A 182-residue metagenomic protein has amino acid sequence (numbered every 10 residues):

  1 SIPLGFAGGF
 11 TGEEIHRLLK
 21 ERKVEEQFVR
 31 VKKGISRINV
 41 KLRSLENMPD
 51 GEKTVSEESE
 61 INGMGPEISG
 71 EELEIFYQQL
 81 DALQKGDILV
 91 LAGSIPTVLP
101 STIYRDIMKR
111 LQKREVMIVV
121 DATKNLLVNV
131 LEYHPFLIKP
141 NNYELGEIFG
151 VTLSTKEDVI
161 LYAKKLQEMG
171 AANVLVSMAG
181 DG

Functional and structural regions predicted by a protein language model:
S1-R37: Substrate-binding N-lobe of the ribokinase-like
I2, Q27, V90, V119-D121 (+1 more regions): Structural detector of well-ordered beta-strand residues that form the stable sheet scaffold of enzyme domains
G5-G9, V31, L45, S94 (+1 more regions): Cofactor-binding loop segments of dinucleotide-utilizing enzymes, especially the Rossmann-like FAD- and NAD(P)+-binding
V31, K41-L83: Conserved phosphate-binding/catalytic loop of the ribokinase/pfkB sugar-kinase fold
S36-I38, D181-G182: Change "...and in nucleic-acid phosphodiester-cleaving endonucleases..." to "...and in nucleic-acid processing enzymes
E60-N62, G86-S94, D121, K139-E144: Short beta-strands and strand-loop turn motifs
E67-L111: Hydrophobic alpha-helical segments and helix pairs
S101-G182: Conserved phosphate/ATP/ADP-binding segment of small-molecule kinases
